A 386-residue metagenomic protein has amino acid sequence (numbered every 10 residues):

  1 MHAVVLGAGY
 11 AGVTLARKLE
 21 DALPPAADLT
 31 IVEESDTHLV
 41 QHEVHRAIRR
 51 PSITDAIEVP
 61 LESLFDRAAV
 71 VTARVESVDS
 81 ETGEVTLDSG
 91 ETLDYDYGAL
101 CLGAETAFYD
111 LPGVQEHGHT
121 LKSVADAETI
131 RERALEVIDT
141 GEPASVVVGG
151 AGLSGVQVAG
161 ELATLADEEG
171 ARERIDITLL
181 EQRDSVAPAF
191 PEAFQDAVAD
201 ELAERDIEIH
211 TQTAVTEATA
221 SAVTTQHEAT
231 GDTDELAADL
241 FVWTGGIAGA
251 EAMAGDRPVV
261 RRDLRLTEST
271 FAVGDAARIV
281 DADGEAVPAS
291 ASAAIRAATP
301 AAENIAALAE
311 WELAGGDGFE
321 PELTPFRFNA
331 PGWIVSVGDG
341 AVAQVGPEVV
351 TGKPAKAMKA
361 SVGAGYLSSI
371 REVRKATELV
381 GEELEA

Functional and structural regions predicted by a protein language model:
M1-A69, Q157-F190: Beta1-alpha1 glycine-rich phosphate/pyrophosphate-binding loop at the start of Rossmann-like nucleotide-binding domains
G9-G12, G152-G155, A294, A302: Catalytic nucleophile loop
V44-P51, Q115-T120, G284-A291, V349-K353: Short glycine-enriched, charge-decorated loop/helix-capping segments at active-site entrances that position
R67-A144, G149, V242: FAD-binding core/adjacent interface of flavoenzyme oxidoreductases
V70-S77, L93, D167-R262: A Rossmann-like FAD-binding core segment of flavoenzymes
E116-E142, S221-A222, E235-A307: FAD-site-proximal beta/loop scaffold in flavoenzymes
I130-I177: Rossmann-like NAD(P)H-binding beta-loop-alpha module
A297-A386: C-terminal, flexible cofactor-proximal segment of oxidoreductases
